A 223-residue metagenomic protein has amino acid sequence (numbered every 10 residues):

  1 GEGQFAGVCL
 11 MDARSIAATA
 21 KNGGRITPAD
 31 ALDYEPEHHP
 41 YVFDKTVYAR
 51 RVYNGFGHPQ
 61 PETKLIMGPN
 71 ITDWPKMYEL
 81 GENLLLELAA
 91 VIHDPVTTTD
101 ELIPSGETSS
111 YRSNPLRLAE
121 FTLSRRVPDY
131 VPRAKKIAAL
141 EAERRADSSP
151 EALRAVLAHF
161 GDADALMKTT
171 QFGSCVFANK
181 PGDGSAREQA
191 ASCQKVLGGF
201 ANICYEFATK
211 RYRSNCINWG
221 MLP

Functional and structural regions predicted by a protein language model:
G1-P223: Fe-S-dependent hydro-lyases/dehydratases of central metabolism
